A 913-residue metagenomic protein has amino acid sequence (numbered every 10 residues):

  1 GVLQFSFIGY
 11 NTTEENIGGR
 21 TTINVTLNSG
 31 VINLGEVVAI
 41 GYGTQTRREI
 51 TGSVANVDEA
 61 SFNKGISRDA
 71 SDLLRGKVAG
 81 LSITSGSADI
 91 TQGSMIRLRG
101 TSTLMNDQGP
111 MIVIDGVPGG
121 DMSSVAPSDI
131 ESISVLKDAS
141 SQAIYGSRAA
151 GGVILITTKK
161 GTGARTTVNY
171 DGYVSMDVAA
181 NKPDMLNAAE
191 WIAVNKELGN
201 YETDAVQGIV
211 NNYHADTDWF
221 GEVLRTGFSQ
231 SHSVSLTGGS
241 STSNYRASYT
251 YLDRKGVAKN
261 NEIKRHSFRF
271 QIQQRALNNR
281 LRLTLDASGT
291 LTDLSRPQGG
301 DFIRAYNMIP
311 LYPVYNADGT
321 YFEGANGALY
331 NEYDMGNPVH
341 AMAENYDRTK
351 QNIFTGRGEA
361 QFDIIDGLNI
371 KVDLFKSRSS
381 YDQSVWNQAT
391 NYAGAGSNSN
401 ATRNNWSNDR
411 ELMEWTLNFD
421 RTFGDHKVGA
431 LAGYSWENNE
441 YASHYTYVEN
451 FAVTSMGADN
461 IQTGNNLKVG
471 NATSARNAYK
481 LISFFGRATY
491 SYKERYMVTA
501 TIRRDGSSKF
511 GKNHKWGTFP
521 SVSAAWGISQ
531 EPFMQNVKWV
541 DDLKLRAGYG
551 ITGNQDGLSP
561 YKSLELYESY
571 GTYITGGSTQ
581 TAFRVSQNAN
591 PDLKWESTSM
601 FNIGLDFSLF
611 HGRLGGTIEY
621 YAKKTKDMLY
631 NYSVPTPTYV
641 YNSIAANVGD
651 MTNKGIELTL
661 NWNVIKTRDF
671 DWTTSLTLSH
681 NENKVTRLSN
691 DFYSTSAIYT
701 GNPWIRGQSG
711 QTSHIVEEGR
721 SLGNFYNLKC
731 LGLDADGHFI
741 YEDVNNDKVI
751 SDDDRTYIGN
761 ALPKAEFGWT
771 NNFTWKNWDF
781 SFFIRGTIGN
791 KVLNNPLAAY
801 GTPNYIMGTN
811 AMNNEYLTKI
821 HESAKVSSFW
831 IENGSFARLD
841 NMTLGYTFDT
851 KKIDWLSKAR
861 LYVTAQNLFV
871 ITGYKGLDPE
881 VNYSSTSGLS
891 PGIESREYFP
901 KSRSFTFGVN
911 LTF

Functional and structural regions predicted by a protein language model:
G1-L285, T290, T355, Y447 (+8 more regions): Short, small/polar-rich motifs associated with maturation and membrane association, primarily at protein termini
F5, I112, V314-Y315, R421 (+4 more regions): Short aromatic-centered micro-motifs
F62, G109, D115, G227-Q230 (+9 more regions): Extracellular/periplasmic, surface-exposed regions of secreted and cell-surface proteins
N169-H214, Y445-Y447, A646, N663-A761 (+2 more regions): Conserved small-residue
N200-H214, S229-S231, D301-H340: Acidic, glycine-rich flexible loop segments
N746, F780-L839: C-terminal beta-barrel architecture of Gram-negative outer-membrane proteins
N760-L793: Glycine-rich, aromatic-lined ligand/substrate-binding cores of catalytic and carbohydrate-binding domains
